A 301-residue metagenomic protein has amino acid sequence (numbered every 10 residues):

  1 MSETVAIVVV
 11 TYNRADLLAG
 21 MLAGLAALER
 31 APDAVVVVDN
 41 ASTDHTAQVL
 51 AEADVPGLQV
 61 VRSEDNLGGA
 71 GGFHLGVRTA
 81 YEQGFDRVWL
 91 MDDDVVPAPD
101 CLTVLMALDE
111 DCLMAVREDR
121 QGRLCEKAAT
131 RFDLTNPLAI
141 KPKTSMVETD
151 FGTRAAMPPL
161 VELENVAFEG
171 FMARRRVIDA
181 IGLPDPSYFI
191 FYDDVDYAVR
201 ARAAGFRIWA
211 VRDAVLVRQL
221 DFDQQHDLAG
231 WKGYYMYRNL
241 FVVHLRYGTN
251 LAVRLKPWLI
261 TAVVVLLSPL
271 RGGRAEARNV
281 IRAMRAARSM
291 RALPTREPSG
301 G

Functional and structural regions predicted by a protein language model:
A19, D44-E52, D100: Acidic helix N-cap motif at the loop->helix transition within catalytic regions of sugar-transfer enzymes
A23-P32: Short, acidic, metal-binding catalytic loop of nucleotide-sugar glycosyltransferases
D39-Q48, D65, V95: A conserved acidic beta->alpha catalytic loop
S63-Q83: Glycine-rich, basic loop-to-helix element that forms the pyrophosphate-binding segment of sugar-nucleotide handling
F85-D94: Short beta-strand-to-loop acidic/aromatic patch adjacent to the donor-nucleotide binding site
D100-D133: Conserved donor NDP-sugar-binding/catalytic core segment of glycosyltransferases
N165-V166, G170-L183, S187-A214: A short, conserved alpha-helix in the catalytic core of glycosyltransferases
W231-N239, T249-G301: Non-catalytic, C-terminal membrane-associated alpha-helical segments of glycosyltransferases
